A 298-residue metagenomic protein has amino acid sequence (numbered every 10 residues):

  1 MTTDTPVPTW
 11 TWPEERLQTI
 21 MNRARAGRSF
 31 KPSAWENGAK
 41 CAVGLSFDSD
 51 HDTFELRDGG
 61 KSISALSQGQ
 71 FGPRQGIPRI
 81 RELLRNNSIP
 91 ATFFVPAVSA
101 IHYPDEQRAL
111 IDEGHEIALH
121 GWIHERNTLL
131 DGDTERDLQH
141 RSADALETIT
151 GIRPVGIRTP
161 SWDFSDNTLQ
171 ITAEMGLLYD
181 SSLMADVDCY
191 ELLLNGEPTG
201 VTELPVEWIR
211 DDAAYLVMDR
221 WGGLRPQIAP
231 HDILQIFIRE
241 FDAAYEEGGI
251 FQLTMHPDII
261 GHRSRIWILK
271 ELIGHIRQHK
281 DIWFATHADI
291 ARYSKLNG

Functional and structural regions predicted by a protein language model:
T2-G156, S161-I209, H231-L253, G261-G298: Catalytic alpha-helical scaffold of carbohydrate-active enzymes acting on polysaccharides/glycoconjugates
E203-L224: Glycine-rich, positively charged active-site loop/lid region within alpha/beta enzyme cores that binds and organizes
W221-R225, Q252-D258: Short, local alpha-helical segments
L224, I228, D232: A short glycine-/small-residue-rich loop at the edge of a beta-strand within enzyme catalytic domains
